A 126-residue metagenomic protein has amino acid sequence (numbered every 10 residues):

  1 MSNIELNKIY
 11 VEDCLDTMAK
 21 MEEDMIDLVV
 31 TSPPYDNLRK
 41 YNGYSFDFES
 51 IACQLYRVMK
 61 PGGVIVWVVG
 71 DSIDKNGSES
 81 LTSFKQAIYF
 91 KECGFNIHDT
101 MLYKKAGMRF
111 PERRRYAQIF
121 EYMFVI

Functional and structural regions predicted by a protein language model:
M1-I126: Core catalytic lobe of class I
